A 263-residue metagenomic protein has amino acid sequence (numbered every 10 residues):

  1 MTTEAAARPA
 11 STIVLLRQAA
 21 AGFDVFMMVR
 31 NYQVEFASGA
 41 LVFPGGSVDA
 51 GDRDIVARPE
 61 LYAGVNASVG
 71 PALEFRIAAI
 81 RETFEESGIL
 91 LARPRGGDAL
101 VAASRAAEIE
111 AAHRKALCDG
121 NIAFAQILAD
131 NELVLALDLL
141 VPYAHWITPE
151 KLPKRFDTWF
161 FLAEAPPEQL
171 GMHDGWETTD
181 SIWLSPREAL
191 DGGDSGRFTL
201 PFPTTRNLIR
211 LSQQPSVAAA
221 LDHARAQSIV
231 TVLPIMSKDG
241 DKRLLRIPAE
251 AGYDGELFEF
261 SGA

Functional and structural regions predicted by a protein language model:
M1-A263: N-terminal leader/linker segments that precede catalytic domains of diphosphate-processing enzymes
